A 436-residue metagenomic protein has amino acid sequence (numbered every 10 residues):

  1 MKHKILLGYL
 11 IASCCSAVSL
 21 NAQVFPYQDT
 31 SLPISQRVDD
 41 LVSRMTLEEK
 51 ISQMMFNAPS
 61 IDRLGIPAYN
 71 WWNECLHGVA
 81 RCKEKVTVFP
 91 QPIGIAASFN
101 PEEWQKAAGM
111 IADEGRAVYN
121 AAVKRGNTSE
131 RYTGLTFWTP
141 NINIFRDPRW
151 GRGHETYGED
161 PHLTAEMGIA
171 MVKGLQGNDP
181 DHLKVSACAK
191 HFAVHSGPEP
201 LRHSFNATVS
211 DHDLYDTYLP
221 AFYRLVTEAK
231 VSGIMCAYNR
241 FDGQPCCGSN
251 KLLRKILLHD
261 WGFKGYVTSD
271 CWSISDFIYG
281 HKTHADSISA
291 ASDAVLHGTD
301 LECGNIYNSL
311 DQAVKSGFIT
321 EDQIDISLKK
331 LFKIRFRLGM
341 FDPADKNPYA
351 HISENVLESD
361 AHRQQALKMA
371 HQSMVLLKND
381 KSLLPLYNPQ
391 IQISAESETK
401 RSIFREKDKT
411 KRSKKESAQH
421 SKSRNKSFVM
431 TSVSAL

Functional and structural regions predicted by a protein language model:
M1-V24: Bacterial Sec-dependent N-terminal signal peptides
A22-L436: Glycoside hydrolase catalytic-domain context in secreted enzymes
